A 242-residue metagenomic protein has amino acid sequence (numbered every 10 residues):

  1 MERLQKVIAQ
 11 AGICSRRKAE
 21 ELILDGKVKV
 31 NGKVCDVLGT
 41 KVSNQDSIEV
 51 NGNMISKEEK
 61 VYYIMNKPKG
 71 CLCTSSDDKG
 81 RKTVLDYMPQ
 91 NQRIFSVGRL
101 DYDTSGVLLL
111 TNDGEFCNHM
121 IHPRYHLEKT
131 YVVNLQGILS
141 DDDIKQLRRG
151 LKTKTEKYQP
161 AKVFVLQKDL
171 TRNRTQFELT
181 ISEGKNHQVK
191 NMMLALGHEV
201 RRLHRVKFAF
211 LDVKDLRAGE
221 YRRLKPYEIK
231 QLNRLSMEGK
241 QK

Functional and structural regions predicted by a protein language model:
M1-K242: Basic, flexible Lys/Arg- and Gly-enriched helix-loop patches that mediate nucleic-acid binding at interfaces with rRNA
